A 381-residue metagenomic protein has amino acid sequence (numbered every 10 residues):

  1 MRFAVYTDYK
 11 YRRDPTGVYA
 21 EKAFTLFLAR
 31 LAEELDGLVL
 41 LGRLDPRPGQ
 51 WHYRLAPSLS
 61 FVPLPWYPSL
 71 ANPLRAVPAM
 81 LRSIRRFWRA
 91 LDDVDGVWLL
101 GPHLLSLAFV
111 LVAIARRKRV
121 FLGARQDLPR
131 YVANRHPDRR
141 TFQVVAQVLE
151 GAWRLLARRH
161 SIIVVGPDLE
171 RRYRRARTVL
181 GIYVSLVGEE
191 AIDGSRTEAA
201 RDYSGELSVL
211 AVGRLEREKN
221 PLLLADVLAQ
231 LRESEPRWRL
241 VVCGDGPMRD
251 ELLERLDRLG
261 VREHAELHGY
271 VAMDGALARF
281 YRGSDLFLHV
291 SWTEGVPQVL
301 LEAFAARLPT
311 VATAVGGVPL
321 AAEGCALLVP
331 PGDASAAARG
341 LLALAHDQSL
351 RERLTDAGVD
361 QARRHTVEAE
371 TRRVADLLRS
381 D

Functional and structural regions predicted by a protein language model:
L44, A146-R196: A short, active-site helix/loop in glycosyltransferases that binds the activated sugar's phosphate group
L91, Y270-V271, R279-S284: Short alpha-helical donor nucleotide-sugar binding micro-motif in glycosyltransferases
L207, A211-Q230, P236, P247-L253 (+2 more regions): A conserved mid-protein helix/loop that constitutes part of the nucleotide-sugar donor-binding site
L253-V271: Nucleotide-activated donor-binding/catalytic signature segment of Leloir-type glycosyltransferases, i.e., the conserved
W292: Aromatic "clamp/platform" in nucleotide-sugar-dependent glycosyltransferases that forms part of the donor/acceptor
L300, A305, P309-A312: Short hydrophobic beta-strand element within catalytic cores of glycosyltransferases and related nucleotide-activated
V315-L328: Short acidic/histidine- and often glycine-rich active-site loop of Leloir-type glycosyltransferases that engages
L327-A334, A343-Q348: Conserved acidic donor-binding segment of nucleotide-sugar-dependent glycosyltransferases
